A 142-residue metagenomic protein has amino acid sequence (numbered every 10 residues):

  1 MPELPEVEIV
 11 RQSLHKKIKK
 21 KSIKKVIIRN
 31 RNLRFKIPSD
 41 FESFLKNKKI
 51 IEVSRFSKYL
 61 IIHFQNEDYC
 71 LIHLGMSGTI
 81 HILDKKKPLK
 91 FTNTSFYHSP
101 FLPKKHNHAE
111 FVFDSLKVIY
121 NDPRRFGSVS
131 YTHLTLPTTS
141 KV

Functional and structural regions predicted by a protein language model:
P2-L134: Short loop/hinge segments at the start of secondary-structure elements
H133-V142: Single conserved hydrophobic/aromatic residue that forms the stacking wall/gate of nucleotide- or nucleobase-binding
